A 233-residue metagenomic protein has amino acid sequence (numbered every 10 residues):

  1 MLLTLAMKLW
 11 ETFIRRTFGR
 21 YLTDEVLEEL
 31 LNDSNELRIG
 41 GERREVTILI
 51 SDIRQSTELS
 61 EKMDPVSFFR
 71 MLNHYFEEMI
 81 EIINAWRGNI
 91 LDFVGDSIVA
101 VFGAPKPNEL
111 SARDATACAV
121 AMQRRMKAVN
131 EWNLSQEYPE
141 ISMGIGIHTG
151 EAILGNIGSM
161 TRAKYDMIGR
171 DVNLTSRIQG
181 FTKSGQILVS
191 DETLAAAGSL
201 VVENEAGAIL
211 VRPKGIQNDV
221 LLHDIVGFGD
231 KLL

Functional and structural regions predicted by a protein language model:
M1-R44, V202: Regulatory cytosolic signal-relay segments
I14, V26, F68, Y75 (+6 more regions): Helical mechanochemical/support elements of P-loop NTPase systems and associated helical scaffolds
Y21-D24, M122-W132, M160, T175 (+3 more regions): Conserved, well-folded catalytic cores of nucleic-acid-processing and energy-transducing macromolecular machines
L37-A117: Catalytic NTP-binding/metal-coordinating core of nucleotidyl cyclase/transferase enzymes
L72-G88, A104-I145, T149, R170-Q179: Alpha-helical scaffold within the catalytic cores of cyclic-nucleotide enzymes
V94-G95, S135-G146, I187-T193: Acidic/histidine metal-binding catalytic segments
V101-S111, I145-A163, S184-G185: Catalytic strand-loop-helix junctions within cyclic-nucleotide turnover domains
A152, F181-L233: Cytosolic regulatory/linker segments at or just downstream of nucleotide-handling modules in signal-transduction
